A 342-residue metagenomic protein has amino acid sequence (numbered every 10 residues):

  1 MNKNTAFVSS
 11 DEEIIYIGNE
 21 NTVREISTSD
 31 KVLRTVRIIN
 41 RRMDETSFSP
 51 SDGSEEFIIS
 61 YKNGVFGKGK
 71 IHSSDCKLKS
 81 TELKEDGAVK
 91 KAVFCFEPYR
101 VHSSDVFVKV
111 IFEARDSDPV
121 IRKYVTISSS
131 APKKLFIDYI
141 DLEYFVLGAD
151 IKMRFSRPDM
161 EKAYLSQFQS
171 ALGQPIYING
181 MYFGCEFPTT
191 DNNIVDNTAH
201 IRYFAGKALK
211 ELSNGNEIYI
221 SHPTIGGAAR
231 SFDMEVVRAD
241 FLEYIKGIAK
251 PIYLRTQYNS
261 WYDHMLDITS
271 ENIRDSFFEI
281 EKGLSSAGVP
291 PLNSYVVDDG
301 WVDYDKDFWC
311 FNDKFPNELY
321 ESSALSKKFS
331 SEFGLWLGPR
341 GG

Functional and structural regions predicted by a protein language model:
M1, A6-V8, E12-I17, T22 (+1 more regions): Polysaccharide-binding surfaces and accessory modules of carbohydrate-active proteins
S27-S29, E113-R115, G338: Short beta-strand micro-motifs enriched in acidic
I121, S221, L254: Residues that flank catalytic or metal-binding motifs in active/ligand-binding sites
F204-A205, L212-E217, R340-G342: Short, intrinsically disordered, charge-balanced linker/junction segments flanking boundaries in proteins
L209-D233: Short Pro-Gly-centered flexible turn/kink motifs
V236-K246, N317-E321: Alpha-helical scaffolding within the catalytic cores of extracellular/periplasmic polymer-degrading hydrolases
K246-I252: Short glycine/proline-enriched loop/turn "hinge" motifs that connect secondary-structure elements and lie
L254-G342: Aromatic-lined carbohydrate-binding/catalytic grooves of carbohydrate-active enzymes
